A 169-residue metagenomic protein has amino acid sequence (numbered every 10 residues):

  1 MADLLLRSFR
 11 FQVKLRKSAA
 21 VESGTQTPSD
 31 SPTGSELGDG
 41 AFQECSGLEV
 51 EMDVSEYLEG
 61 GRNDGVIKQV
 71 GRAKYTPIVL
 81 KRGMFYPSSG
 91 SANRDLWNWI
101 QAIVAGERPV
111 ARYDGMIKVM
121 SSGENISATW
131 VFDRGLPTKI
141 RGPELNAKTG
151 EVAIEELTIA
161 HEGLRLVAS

Functional and structural regions predicted by a protein language model:
M1-S169: Glycine-rich, low-complexity intrinsically disordered segments
